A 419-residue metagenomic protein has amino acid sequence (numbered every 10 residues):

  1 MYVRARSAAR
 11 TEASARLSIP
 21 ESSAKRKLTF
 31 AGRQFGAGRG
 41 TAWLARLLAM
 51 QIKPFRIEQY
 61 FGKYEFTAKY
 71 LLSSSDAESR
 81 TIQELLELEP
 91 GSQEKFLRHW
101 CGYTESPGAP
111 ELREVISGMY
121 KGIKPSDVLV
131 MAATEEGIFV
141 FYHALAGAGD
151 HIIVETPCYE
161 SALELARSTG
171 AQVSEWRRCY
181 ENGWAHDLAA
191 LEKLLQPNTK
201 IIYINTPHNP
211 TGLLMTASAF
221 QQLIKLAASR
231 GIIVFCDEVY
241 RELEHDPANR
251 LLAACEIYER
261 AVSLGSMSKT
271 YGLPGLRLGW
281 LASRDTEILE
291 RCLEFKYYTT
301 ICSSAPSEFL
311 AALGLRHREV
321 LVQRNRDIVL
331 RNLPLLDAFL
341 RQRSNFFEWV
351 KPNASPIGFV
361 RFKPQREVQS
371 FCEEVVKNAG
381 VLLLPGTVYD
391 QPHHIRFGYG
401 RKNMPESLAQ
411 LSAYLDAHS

Functional and structural regions predicted by a protein language model:
Y2-S18, S22-R26: Low-acidity, Ser/Thr- and Arg-rich intrinsically disordered low-complexity segments
Q51-A133, V140, R316-H317, H418-S419: N-terminal small-domain helix-loop-helix segment of the aminotransferase-like
G118, A144-I204, A217: PLP-dependent aminotransferase-like
G122, E192, E374-L383, Y389-S419: PLP-dependent enzyme catalytic core of the Aspartate aminotransferase-like
C179-N249: Active-site phosphate-binding strand-loop segment of PLP-dependent enzymes
C255-R291, S303: Active-site PLP attachment segment
L289-K296, G314-D337: Structural signature of PLP-dependent enzymes
A312, I328-D337, E348-R361: Conserved glycine-rich beta-strand-loop-beta hairpin in the small C-terminal domain of fold type I
